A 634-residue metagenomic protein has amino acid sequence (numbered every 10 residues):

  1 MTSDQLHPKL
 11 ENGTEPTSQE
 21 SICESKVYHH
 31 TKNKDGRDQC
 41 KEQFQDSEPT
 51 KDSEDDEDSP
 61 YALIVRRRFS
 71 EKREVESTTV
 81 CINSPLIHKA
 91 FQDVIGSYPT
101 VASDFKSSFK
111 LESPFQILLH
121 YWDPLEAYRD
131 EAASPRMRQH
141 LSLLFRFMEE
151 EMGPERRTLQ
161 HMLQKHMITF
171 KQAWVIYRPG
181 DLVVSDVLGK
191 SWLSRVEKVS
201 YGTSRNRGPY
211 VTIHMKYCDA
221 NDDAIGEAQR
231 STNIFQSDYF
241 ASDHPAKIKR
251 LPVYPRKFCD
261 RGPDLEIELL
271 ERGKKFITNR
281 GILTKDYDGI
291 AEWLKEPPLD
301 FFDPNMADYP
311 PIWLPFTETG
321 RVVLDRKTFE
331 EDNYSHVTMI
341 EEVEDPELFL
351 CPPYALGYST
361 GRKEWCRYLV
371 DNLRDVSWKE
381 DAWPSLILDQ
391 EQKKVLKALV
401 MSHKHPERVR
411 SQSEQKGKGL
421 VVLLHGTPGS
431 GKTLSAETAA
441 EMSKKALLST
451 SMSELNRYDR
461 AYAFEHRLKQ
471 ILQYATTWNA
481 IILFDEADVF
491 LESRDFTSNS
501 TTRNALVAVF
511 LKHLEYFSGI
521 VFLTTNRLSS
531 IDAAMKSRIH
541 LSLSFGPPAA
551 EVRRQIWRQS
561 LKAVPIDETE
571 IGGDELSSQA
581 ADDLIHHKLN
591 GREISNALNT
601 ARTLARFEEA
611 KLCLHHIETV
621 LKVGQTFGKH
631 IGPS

Functional and structural regions predicted by a protein language model:
M1-V409, G419, N456-Y458, S530-A533 (+2 more regions): AAA+ P-loop ATPase mechanoenzymes
F170, L386, S500, H587-G591 (+1 more regions): Conserved phosphate/pyrophosphate-binding and hydrolysis machinery centered on Walker-type P-loop NTPases, extending
Q172, P428-K432, R467, L589 (+2 more regions): Residues at the start of alpha-helices and the adjacent loop-to-helix junctions
F349-L350, L523, A597: Conserved active-site loop/cleft motifs that coordinate metal ions or position small ligands
A382, L386-S578, D583: Walker A/P-loop NTP-binding motif of AAA+ ATPase domains
L543, P565-Q625: Conserved AAA+ ATPase small/helical "lid" subdomain
T626-S634: C-terminal helix/juxtamembrane-tail motif
